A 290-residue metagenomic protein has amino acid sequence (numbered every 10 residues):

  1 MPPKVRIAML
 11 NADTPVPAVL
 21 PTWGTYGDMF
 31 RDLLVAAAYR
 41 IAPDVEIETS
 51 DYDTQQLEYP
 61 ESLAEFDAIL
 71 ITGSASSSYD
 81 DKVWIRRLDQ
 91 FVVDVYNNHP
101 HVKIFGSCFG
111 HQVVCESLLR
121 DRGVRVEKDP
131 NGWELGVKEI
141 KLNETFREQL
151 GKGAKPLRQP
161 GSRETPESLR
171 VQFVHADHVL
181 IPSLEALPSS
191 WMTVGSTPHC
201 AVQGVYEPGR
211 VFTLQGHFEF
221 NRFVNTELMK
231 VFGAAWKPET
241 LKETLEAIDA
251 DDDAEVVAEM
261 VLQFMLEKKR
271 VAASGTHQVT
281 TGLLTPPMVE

Functional and structural regions predicted by a protein language model:
M1-A8, D13, T25, A36-I47 (+3 more regions): Eukaryotic N-terminal low-complexity, Ser/Thr- and Lys/Arg-rich leader segments that predominantly function as
T14-P15, S74-S77, E219: Short glycine-rich anion-binding loops that position phosphate/pyrophosphate groups of nucleotides and phosphorylated
V16-D28: Glycine- and acidic-residue-enriched helix-capping/strand-helix junction motifs
A36-F105: Flexible gly/pro-rich beta->alpha loop and the following alpha-helix that scaffold active-site loops
S76-R147: Cysteine-nucleophile active-site neighborhood
L119-E219, T285: Pocket-forming structural segment of enzyme catalytic cores
E219-E290: Acyltransferase
